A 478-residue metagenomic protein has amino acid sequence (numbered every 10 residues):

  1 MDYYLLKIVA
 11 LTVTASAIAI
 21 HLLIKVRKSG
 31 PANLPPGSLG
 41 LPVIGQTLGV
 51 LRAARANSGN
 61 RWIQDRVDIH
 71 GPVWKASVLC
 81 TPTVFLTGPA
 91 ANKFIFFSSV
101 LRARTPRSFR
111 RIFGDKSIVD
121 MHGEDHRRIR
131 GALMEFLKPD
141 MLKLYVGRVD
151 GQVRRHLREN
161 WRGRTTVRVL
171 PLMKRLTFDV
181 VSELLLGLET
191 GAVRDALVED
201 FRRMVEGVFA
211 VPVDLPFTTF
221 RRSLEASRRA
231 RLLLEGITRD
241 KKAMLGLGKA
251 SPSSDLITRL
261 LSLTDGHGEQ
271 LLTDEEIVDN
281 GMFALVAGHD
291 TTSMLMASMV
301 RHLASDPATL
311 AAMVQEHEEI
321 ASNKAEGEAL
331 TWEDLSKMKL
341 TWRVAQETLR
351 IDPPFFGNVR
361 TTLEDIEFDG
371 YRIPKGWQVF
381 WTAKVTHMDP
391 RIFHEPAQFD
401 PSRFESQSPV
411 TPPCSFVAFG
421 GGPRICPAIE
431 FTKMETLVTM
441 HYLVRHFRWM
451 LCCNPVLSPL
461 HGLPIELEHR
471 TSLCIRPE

Functional and structural regions predicted by a protein language model:
D2-H21, P35-S38, V67, V153 (+5 more regions): Cytochrome P450 proximal C-terminal region
D2-R128, K143, G147-R158, V359 (+3 more regions): N-terminal membrane-proximal hinge/A-helix region immediately C-terminal to the signal-anchor transmembrane segment
P31-P36, K138-L144, E225, G246-A250 (+3 more regions): Conserved, non-catalytic sequence blocks in retroelement Pol enzymes and Pol-derived host proteins
L48-G71, L232, G236, G327-D369 (+1 more regions): Conserved cytochrome P450 K-helix E-x-x-R motif and the immediately C-terminal K′/meander segment
A103-R110, M121, D125, M141-M296 (+3 more regions): Cytochrome P450 heme-thiolate monooxygenase catalytic core
E135, A287, A329-E333, G357 (+2 more regions): Cytochrome P450 heme-thiolate "Cys pocket" and heme-binding signature region
T177, T291-V314, I429-F447: Cytochrome P450 catalytic-core helices
W381-S408: Conserved cytochrome P450 K-helix/beta-meander segment immediately N-terminal to the heme-binding cysteine loop
